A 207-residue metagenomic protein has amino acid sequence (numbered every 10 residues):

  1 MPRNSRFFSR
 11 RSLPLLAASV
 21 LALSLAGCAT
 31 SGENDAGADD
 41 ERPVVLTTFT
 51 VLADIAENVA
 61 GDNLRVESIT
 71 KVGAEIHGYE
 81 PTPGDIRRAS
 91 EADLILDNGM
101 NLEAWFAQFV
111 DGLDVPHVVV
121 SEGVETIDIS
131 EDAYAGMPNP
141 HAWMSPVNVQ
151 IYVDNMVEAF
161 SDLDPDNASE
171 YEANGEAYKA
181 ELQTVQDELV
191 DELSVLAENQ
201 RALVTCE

Functional and structural regions predicted by a protein language model:
P2-S19, G27-E207: Extracytoplasmic metal-acquisition and chelation regions
